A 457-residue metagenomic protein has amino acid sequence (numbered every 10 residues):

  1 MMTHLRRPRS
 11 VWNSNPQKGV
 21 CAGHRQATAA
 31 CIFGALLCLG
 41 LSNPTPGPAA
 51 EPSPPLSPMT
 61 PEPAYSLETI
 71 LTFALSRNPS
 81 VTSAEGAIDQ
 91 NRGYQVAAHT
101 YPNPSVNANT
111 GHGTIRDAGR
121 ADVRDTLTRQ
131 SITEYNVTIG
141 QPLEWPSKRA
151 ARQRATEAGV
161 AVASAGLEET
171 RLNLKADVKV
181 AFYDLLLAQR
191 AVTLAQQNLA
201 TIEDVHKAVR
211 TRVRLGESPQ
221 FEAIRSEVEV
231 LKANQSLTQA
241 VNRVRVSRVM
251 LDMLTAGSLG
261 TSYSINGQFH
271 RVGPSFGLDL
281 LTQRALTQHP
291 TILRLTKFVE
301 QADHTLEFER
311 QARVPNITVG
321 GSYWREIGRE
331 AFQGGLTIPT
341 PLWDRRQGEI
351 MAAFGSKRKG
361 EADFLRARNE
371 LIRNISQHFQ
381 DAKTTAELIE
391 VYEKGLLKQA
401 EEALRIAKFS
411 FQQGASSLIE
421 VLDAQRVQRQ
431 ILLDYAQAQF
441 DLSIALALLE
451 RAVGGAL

Functional and structural regions predicted by a protein language model:
M1-H24: N-terminal secretory signal peptides that target proteins for export/translocation
M2-R9, N43-T45, A50-P54, M59 (+1 more regions): Acidic, low-complexity, intrinsically disordered peripheral segments
T3, Y65, T170-R284, H378-D381 (+1 more regions): Periplasmic alpha-helical coiled-coil/stalk elements that build and connect Gram-negative outer-membrane
A29-N43: Bacterial N-terminal signal peptides
E51-P63, V96, N107-K148, R152 (+2 more regions): Small/polar, glycine/serine/threonine/aspartate-rich low-complexity segments that form flexible
T60, L71-L75, V162, S218 (+6 more regions): Amphipathic alpha-helical coiled-coil scaffold segments and their short linker/junction regions
S83-A98, T170, L174-A195, D204 (+5 more regions): Amphipathic alpha-helical coiled-coil segments
